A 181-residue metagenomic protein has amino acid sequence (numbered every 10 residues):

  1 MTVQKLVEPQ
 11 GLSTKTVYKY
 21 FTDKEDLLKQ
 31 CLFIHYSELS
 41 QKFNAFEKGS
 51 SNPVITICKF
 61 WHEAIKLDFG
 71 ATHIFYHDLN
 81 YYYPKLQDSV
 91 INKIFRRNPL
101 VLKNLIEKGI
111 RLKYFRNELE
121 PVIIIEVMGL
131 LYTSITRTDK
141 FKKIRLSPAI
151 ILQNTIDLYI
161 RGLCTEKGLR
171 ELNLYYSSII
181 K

Functional and structural regions predicted by a protein language model:
M1-D26, Q30: Helix-turn-helix
Q30, F43-A71, I125-M128, L152: Hydrophobic alpha-helical connector segments
L32-S40: Short, basic, alpha-helical segments at the C-terminal edge of helix-turn-helix-like DNA-binding modules
F46, F75-L79, I135, D139-K142: Secondary-structure edge/capping motif, primarily at the C-terminal ends of alpha-helices and the immediately following
E63-A71, R97, L131-T138, R161-E166: Phosphate/oxyanion-binding loops and surfaces in catalytic or ligand/nucleic-acid-binding neighborhoods
L67-D88, K103-N104, L172, Y176: Amphipathic alpha-helical segments used for helix-helix packing
L86-Y114, V122-R137: Amphipathic alpha-helical packing segments from all-alpha helical-bundle domains
N104-K108, L112, K142-K181: C-terminal peripheral helix-coil segments that are non-catalytic and often amphipathic
